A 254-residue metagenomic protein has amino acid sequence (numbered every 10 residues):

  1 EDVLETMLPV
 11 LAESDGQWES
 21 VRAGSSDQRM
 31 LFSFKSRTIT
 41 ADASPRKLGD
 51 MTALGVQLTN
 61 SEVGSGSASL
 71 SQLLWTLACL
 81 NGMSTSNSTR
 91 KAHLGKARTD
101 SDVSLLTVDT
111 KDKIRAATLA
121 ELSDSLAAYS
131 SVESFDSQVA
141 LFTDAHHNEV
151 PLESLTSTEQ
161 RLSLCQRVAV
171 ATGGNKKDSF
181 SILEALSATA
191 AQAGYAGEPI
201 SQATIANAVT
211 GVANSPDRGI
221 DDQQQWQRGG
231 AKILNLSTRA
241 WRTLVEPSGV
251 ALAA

Functional and structural regions predicted by a protein language model:
E5-A253: Intrinsic disorder/low-complexity polar-acidic segments
